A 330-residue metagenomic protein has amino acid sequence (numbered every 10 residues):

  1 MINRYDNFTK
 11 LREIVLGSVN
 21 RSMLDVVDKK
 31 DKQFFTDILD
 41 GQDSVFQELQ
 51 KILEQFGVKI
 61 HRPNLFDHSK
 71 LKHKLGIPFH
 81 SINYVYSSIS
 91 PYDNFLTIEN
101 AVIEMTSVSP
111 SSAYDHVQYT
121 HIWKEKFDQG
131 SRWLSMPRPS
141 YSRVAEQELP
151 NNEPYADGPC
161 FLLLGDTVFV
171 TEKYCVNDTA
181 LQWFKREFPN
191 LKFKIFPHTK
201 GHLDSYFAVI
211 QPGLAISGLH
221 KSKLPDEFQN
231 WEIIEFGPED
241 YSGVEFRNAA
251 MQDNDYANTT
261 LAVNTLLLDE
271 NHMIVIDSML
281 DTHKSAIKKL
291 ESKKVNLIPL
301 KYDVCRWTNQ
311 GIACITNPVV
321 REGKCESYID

Functional and structural regions predicted by a protein language model:
M1-D330: The feature marks the mature, well-folded catalytic cores of soluble enzymes
